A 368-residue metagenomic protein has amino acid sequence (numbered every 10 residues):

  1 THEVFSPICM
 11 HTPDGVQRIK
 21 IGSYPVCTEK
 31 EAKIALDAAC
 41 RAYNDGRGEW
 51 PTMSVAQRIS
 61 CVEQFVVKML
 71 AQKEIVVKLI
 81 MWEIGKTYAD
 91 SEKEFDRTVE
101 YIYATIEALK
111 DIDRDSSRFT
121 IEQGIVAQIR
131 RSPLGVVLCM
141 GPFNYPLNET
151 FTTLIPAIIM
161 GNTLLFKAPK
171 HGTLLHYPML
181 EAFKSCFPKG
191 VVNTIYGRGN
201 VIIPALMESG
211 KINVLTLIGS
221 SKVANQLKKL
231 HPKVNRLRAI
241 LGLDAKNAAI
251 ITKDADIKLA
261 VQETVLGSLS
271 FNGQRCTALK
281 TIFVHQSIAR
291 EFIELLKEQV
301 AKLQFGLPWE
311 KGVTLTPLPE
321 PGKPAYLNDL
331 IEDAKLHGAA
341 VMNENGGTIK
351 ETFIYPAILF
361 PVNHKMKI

Functional and structural regions predicted by a protein language model:
T1-Y24, Q57-Q64, D96, D111-M140 (+4 more regions): Terminal low-complexity tails and localization/encapsulation signals of metabolic enzymes
P13-I112: Glycine-rich loop-to-alpha-helix module at the N-terminal edge of alpha/beta enzyme cores
R18, R58, I80, G161 (+6 more regions): Residue-level signal for inorganic ion chemistry
K30, A71, I75, K86 (+6 more regions): Short alpha-helical
L36, Y43, I59-V66, V77 (+10 more regions): Hydrophobic face of alpha-helices
L79-K86, S117-Q123, D244, E310-L315: Short linear capping/connector segments at secondary-structure termini
R114-L259: Rossmann-like NAD(P) dinucleotide-binding subdomain of oxidoreductase/dehydrogenase enzymes
C186-F187, E208, V214, K222-K367: ALDH superfamily catalytic-core signature
